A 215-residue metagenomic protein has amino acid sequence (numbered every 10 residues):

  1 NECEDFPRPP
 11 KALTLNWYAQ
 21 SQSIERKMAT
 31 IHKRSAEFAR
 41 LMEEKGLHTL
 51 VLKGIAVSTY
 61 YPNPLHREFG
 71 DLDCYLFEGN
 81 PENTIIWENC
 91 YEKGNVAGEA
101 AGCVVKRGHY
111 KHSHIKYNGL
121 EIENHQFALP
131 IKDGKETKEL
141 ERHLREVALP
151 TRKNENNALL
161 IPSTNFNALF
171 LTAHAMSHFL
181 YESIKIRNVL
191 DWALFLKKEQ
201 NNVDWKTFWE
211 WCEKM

Functional and structural regions predicted by a protein language model:
N1-G70, L76-M215: Conserved NTP-donor binding/palm subdomain of two-metal-ion nucleotidyltransferases/polymerases, i.e., the charged
